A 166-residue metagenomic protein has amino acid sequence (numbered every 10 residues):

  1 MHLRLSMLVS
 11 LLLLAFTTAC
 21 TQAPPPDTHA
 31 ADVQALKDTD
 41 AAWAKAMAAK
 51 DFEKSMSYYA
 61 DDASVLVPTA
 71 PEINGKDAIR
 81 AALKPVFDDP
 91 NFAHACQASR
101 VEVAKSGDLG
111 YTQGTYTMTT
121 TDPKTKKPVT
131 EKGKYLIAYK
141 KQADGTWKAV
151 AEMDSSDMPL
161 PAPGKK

Functional and structural regions predicted by a protein language model:
M1-L5: Positively charged n-region of N-terminal signal peptides that target proteins for export
S6-T18: Bacterial N-terminal signal peptides
C20-S57, S64-K166: A beta-strand edge to alpha-helix "cap/lid" segment located at domain peripheries
